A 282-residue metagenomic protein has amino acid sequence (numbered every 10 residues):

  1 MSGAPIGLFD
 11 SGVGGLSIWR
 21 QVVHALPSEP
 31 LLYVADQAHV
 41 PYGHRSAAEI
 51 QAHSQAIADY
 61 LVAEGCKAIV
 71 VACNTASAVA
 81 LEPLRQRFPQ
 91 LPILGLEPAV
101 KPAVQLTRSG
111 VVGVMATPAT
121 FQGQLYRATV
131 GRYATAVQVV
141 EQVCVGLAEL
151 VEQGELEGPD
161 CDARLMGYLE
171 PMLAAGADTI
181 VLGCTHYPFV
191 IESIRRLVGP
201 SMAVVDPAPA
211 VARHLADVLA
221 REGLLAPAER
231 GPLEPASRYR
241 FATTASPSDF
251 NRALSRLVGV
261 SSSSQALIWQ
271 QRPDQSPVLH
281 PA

Functional and structural regions predicted by a protein language model:
M1-A282: Non-catalytic structural scaffold of enzyme domains
